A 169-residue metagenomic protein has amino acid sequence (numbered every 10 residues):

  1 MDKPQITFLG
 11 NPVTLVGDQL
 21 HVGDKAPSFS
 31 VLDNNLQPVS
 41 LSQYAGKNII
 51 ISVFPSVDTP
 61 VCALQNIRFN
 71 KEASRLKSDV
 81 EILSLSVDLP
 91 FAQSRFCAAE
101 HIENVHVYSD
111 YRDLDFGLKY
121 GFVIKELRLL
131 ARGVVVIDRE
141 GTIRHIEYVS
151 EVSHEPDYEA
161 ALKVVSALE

Functional and structural regions predicted by a protein language model:
M1-E169: Chalcogenol-based redox active-site neighborhoods
